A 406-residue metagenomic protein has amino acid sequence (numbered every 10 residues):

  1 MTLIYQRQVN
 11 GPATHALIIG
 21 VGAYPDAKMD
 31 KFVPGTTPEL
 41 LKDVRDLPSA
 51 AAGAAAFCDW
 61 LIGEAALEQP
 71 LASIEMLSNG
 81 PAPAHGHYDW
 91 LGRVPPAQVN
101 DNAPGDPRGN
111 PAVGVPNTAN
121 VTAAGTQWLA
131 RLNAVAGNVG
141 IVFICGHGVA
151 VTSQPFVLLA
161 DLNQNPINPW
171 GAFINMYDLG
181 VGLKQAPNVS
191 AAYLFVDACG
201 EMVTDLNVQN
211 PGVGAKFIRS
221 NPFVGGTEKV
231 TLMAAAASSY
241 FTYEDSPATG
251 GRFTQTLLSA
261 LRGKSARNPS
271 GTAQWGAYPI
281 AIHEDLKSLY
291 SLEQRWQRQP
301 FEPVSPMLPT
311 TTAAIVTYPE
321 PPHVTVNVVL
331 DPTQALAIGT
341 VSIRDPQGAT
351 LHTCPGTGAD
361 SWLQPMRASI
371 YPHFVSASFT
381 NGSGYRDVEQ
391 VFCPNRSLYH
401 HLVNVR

Functional and structural regions predicted by a protein language model:
M1-L3, D43-G137: Functional beta-strand-loop-alpha-helix junction segments that form "active/interaction loops" within catalytic
Q6-N10, A16, A134, A266-G348: Caspase-like cysteine protease fold
A13, P111-Q209: Caspase-like (clan CD) cysteine peptidase catalytic core
G20, P48, A55, L61 (+2 more regions): Active-site-proximal C-terminal subdomain of hydrolase catalytic domains
P25-D59, S246-A248: Glycine- and acidic-residue-enriched helix-capping/strand-helix junction motifs
P303-L308, F379-R406: Structured interaction patches on ligand/partner-binding surfaces of diverse proteins
Q347-S361: Short, acidic Ser/Thr/Gly-rich low-complexity loop/linker segments typical of extracellular and cell-surface proteins
A368-G382: A short, solvent-exposed beta-strand micro-motif common in secreted/extracellular proteins
